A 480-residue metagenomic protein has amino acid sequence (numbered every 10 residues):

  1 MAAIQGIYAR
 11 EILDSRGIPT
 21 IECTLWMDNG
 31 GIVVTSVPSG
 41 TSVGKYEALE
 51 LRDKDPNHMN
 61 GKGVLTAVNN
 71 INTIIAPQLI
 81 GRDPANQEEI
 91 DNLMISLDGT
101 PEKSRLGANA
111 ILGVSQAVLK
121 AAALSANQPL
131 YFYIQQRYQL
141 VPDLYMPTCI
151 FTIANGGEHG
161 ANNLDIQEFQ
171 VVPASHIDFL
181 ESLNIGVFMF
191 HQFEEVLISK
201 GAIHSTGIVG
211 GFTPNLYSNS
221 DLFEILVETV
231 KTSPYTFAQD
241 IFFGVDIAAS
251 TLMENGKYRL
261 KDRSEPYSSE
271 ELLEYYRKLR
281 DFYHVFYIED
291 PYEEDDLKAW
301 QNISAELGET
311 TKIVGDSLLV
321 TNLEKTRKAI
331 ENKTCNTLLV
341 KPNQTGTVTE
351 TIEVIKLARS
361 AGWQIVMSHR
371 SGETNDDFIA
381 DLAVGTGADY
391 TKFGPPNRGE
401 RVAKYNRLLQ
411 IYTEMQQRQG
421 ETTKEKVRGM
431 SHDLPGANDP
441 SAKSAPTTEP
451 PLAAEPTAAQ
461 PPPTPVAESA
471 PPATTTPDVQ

Functional and structural regions predicted by a protein language model:
M1-I21: Short, Gly/Pro- and small/polar-rich lid/capping loops
L13, T20-C23, E102-S125, T148-L164 (+4 more regions): Conserved phosphate/anionic-ligand binding catalytic regions in large, soluble enzymes, centered on
I21-N29, T35-S39, F151-P173, E228-V230 (+3 more regions): Short beta-strand elements
M27-N29, I71-N72, A76-D83, M94 (+14 more regions): Structural signal for hydrophobic packing residues in well-ordered secondary-structure cores of soluble enzyme domains
P38-Q128, R137, S182-L183, G211: Metal- or metallocofactor-binding catalytic centers and their adjacent structured scaffolds across diverse enzyme
Y46, Q139-L140, L144-G210: Mobile "lid/hinge" segments at catalytic clefts and subdomain interfaces of large enzymes
S220-N438: Catalytic core of soluble alpha/beta enzymes
E449-Q480: Long, low-complexity, intrinsically disordered segments
